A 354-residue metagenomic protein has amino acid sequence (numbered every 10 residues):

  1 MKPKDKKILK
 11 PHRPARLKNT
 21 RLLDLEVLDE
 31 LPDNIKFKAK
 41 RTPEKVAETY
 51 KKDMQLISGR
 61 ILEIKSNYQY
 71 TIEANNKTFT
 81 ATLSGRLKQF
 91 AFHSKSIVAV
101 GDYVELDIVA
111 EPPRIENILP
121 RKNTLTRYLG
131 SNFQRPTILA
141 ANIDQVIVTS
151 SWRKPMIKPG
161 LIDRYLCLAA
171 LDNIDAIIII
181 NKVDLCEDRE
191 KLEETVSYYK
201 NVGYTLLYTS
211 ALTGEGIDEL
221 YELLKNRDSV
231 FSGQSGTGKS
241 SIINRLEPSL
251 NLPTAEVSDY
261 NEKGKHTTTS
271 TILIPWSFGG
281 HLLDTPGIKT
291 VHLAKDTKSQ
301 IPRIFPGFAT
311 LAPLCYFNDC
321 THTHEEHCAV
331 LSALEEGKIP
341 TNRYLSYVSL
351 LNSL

Functional and structural regions predicted by a protein language model:
M1-L28, I35-F37, Q55, Y68 (+7 more regions): Helix-rich effector regions associated with P-loop NTPase G domains
Y70-A74, A81, L106, I115: SH3/SH3-like beta-barrel fold
T78-S96: Beta-strand/loop nucleic-acid-binding surfaces
A99-V100, R114, Q134, A141-I143 (+1 more regions): Switch/coupling subdomain of P-loop NTPase systems
V109-E111, E116-T126, I143-L161, D184-D188: Conserved Switch II/interswitch segment of TRAFAC-class P-loop GTPases
I143-S150, D172-V183, G203-T209: Conserved beta-strand/loop subsegment of P-loop NTPase cores
L185-T237: Canonical P-loop GTPase G-domain recognition
K239-A255: A conserved segment at the C-terminal end of the G1
